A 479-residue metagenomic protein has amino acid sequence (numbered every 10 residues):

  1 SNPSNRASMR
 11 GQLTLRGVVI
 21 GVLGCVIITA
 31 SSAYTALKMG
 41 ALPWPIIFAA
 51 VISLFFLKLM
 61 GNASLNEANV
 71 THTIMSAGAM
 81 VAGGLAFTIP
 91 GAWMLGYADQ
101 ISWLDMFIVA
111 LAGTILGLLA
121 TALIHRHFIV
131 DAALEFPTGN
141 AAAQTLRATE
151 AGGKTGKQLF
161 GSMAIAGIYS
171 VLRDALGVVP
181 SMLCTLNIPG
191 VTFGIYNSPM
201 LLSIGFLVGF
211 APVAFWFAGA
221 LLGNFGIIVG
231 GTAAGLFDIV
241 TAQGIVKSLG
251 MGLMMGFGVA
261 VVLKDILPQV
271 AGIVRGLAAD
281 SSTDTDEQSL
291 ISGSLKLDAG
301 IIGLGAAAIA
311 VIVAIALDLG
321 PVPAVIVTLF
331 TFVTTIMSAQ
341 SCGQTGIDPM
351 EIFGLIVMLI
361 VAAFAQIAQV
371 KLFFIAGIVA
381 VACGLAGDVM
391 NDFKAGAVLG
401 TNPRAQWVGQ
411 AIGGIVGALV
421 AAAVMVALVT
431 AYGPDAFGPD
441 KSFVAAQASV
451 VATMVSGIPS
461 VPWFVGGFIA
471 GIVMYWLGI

Functional and structural regions predicted by a protein language model:
S1-I479: Alpha-helical multipass membrane-protein architecture
